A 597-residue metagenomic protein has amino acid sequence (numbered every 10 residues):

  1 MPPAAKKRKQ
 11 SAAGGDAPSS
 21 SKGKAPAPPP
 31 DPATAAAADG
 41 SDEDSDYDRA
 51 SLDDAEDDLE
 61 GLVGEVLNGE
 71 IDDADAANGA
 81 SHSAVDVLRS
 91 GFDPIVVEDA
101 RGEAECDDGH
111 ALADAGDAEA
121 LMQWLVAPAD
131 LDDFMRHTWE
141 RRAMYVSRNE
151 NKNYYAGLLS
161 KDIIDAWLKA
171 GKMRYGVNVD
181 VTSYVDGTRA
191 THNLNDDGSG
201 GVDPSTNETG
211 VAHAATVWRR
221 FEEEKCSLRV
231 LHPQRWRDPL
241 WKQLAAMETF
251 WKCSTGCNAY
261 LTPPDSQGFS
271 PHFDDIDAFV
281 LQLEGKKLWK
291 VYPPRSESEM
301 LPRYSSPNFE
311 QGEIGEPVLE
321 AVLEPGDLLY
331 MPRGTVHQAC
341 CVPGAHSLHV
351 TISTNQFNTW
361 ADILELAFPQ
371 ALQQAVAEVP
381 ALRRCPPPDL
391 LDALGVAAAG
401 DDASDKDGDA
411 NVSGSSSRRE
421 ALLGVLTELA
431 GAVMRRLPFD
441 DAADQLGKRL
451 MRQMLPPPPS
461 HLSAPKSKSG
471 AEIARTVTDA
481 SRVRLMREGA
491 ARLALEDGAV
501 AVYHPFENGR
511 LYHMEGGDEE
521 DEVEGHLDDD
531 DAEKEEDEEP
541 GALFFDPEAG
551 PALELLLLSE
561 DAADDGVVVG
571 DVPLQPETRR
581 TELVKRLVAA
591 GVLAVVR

Functional and structural regions predicted by a protein language model:
P2-Q123, P307-V322, Q338-R597: Fe(II)/2-oxoglutarate
V96-A129, M135-H137, K152-D327, T335-P386 (+2 more regions): Active-site region of the double-stranded beta-helix
Y330-P332, V596: Residue-level recognition of conserved beta-strand edge/terminus positions
